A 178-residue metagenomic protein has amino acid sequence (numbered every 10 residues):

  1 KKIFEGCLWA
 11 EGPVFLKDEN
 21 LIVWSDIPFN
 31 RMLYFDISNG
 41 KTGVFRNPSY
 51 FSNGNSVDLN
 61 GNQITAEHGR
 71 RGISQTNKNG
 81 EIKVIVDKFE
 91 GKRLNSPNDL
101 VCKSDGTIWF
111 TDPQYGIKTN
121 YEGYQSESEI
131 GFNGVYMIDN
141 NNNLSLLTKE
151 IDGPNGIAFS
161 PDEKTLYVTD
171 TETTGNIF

Functional and structural regions predicted by a protein language model:
K1-F178: Sequence-structural signature of mature extracellular/luminal beta-sheet repeat domains, prominently beta-propellers
